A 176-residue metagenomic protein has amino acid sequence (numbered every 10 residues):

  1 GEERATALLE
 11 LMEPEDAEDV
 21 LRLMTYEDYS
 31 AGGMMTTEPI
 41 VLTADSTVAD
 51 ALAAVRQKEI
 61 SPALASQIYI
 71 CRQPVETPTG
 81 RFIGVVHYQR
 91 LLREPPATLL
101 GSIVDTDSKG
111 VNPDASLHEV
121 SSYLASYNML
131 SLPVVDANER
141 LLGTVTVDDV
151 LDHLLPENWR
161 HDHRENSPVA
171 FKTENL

Functional and structural regions predicted by a protein language model:
G1-L176: Cytosolic regulatory modules rich in charged/polar residues
